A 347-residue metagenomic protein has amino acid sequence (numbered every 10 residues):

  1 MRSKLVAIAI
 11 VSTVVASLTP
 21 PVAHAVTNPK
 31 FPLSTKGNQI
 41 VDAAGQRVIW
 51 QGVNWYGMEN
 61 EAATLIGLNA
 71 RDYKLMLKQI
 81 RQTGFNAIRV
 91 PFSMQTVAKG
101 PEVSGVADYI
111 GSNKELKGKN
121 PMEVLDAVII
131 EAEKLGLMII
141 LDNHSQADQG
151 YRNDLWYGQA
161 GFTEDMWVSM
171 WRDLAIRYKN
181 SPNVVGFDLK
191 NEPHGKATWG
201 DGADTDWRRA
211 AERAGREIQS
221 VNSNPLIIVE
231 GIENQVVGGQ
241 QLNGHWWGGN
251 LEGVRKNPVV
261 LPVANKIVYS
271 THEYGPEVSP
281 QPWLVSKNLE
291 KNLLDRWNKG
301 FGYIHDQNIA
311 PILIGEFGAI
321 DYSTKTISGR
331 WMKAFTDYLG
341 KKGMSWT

Functional and structural regions predicted by a protein language model:
M1-I8: Bacterial N-terminal signal peptides that target proteins for export
V15-H24: C-terminal segment of classical bacterial N-terminal signal peptides
H24-R89, G100-D108, S112-E115: N-terminal carbohydrate-binding accessory modules
G57-E59, M94-A98, A147-Q149, P193 (+3 more regions): Feature marks short, surface-exposed loop/turn motifs that line or immediately flank catalytic pockets and channel
L68-A87, T96-G186, D206-Q219: An active-site-proximal structural segment forming one wall of the substrate-binding cleft that immediately precedes
N69, G158-Q159, D165-G186, K190-M344: Extracellular glycoside hydrolase catalytic/binding regions
D72-S93, W297-Q307, K342: Catalytic domains of carbohydrate-active enzymes, especially glycoside hydrolases
